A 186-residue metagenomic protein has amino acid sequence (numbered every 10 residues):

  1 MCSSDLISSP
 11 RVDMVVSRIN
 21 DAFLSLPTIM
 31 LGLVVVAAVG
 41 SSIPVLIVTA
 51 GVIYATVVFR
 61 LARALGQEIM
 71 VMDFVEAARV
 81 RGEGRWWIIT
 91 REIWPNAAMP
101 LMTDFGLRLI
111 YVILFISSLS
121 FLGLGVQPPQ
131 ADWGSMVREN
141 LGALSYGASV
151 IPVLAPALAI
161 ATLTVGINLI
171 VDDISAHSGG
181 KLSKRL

Functional and structural regions predicted by a protein language model:
M1-L186: Alpha-helical transmembrane segments of integral membrane proteins, especially multi-pass inner/plasma-membrane
